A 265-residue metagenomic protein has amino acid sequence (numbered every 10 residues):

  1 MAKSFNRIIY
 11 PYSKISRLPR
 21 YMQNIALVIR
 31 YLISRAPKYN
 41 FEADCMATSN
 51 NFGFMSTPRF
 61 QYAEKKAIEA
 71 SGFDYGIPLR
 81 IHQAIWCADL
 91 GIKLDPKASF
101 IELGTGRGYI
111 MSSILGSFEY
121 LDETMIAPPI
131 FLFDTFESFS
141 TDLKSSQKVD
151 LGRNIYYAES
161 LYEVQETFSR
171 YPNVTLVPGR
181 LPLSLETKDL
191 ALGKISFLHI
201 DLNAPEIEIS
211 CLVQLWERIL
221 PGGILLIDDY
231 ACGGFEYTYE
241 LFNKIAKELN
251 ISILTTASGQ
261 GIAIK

Functional and structural regions predicted by a protein language model:
M1-S71: Membrane-proximal basic amphipathic "stem/tether" segments
R20, L79-Q83, Y109: Generic alpha-helix structural propensity
P58-A70, Y75-P78, P96-K265: S-adenosylmethionine/decaboxylated-SAM
H82-D95: Conserved alpha-helix/loop element of class I SAM-dependent methyltransferases that forms part of the SAM/SAH-binding
